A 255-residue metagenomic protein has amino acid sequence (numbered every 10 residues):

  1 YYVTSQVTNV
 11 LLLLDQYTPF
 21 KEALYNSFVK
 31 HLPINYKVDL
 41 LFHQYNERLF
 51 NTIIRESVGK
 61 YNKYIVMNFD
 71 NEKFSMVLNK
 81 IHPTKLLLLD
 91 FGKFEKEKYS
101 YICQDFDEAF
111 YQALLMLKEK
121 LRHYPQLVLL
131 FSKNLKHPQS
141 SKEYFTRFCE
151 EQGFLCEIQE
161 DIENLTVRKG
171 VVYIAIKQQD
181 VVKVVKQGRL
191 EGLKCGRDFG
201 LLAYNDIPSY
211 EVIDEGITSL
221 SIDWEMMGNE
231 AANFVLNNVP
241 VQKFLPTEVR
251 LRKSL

Functional and structural regions predicted by a protein language model:
Y1-Q112, V172-Y173, Q179: Alpha-helical recognition/docking segments in bacterial nutrient-uptake and carbohydrate-utilization systems
V10-L13, V128, L202: Short, well-ordered beta-strand segments
P19-I34, A109-M116, K136-F154, K183 (+1 more regions): Short, solvent-exposed amphipathic alpha-helices that sit in or adjacent to ligand/effector-binding or catalytic
L32-Q44, Q126-L130, K142-V167, V171-V172: Short beta-strand elements in bilobed, periplasmic/extracellular small-molecule ligand-binding domains
L78-P83, L121, E191-G196: Short, conserved loop/helix-junction motifs that constitute active-site signature segments in enzyme catalytic cores
G92-V128, V181, L220-P240: Hydrophobic alpha-helical segments within soluble ligand-binding/sensing domains
Y111-Q152, K243-L255: An alpha-beta-alpha
V167-V172, Q179-L255: Flexible loop/turn connectors
